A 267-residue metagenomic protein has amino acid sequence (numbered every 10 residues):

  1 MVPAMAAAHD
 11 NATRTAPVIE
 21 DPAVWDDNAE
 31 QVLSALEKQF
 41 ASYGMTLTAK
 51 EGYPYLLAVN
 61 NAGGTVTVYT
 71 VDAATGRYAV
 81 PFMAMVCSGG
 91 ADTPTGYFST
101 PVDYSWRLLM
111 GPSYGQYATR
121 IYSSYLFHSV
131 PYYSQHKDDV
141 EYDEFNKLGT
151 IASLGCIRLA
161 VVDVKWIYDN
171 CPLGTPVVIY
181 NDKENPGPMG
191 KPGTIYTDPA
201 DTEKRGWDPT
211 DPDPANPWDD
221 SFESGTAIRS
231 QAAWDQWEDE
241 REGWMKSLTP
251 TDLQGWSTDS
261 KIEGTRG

Functional and structural regions predicted by a protein language model:
M1-T15: Sec-dependent signal peptide cleavage junction
A4, A8, Q39, L248-T251 (+1 more regions): Low-complexity, intrinsically disordered/propeptide-like segments
H9-D10, E20, V59: Intrinsic-disorder/low-complexity regions
V18-G44: A general sequence property marking short-to-moderate contiguous segments in secreted/outer-membrane adhesion
E30, T75-G76, G190: Intrinsic-disorder/low-complexity loop/linker signature
A35-V140, E238-D239: Gly/Pro-biased beta-strand-loop elements
R107-G267: Exported/periplasmic cell-wall-interacting domains
